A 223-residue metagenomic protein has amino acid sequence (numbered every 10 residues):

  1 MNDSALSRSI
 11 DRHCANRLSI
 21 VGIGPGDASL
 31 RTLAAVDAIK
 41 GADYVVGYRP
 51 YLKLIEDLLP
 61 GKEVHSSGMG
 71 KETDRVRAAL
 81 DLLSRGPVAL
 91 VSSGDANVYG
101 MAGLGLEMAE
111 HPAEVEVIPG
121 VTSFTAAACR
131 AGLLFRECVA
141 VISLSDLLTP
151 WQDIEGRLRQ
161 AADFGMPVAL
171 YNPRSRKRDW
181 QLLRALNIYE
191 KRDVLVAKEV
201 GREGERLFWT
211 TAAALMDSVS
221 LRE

Functional and structural regions predicted by a protein language model:
M1-V121, A126: Class I S-adenosyl-L-methionine
I10-A15, D37-A38, L82-L83, A109-E110 (+4 more regions): Solvent-exposed alpha-helices and their adjacent loops that cap or buttress functional pockets in soluble metabolic
L18-I20, P87-V88, D163-E223: A contiguous loop/helix-start segment that scaffolds small-molecule binding in enzyme catalytic cores
A34-A38, G61-K62, G105-M108, G132 (+2 more regions): Short, solvent-exposed amphipathic alpha-helical segments in soluble enzyme and RNA/protein-processing domains
L58, M101-A102, A127-C129, Q152-D153 (+2 more regions): Short, well-ordered secondary-structure micro-motifs
S66-K71, S143-D146, E199: Short beta->alpha junction loops
A78-R85, R130-L133, E155-L158, R206-A214: Short, surface-exposed amphipathic charged segments that create phosphate/polyanion-binding patches used for binding
N97-F164: Class I SAM-dependent methyltransferase SAM-binding "motif I" and its flanking Rossmann-like core
